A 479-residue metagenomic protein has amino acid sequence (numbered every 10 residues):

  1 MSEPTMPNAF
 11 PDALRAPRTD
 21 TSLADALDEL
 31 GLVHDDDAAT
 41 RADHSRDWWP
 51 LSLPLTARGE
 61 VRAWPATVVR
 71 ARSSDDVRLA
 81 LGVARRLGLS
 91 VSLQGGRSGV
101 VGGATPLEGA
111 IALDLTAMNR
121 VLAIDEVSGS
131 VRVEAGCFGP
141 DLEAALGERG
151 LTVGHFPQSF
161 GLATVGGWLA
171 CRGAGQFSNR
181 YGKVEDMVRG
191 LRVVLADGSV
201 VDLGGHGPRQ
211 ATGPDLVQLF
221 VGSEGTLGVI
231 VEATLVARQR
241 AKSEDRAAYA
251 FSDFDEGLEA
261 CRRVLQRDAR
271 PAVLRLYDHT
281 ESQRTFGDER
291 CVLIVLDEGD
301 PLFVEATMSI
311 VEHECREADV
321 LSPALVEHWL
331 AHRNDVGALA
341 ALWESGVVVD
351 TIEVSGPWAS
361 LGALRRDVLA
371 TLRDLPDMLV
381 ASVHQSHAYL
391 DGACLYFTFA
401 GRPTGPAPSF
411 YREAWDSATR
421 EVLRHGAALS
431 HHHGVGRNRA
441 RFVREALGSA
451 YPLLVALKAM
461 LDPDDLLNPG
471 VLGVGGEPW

Functional and structural regions predicted by a protein language model:
M1-G82, G99-G129, H279-R284, L325-V349 (+3 more regions): N-terminal flexible segment immediately upstream of the FAD-binding catalytic core in FAD-dependent oxidoreductases
E29-D35, L423-G434, G448, A459-P469: Alpha-helix capping/hinge segments and adjacent helical runs
D35-P54, Q239, D245-S417, E421 (+1 more regions): C-terminal substrate-recognition/cap domain of FAD-linked oxidoreductases
R120-R275, L466, W479: FAD-binding subdomain of flavoenzyme oxidoreductases
S199, R439-W479: Activity-critical C-terminal alpha-helical subdomain
